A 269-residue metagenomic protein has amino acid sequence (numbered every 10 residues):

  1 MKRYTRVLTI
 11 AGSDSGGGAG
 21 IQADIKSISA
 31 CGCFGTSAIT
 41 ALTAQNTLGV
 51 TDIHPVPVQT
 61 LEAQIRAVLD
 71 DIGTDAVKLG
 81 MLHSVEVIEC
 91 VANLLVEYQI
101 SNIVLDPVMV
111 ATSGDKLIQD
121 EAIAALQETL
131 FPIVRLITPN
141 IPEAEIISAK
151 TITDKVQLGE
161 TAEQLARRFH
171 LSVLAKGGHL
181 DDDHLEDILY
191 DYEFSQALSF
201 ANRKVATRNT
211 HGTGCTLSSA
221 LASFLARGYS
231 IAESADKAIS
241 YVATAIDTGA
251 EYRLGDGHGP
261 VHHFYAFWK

Functional and structural regions predicted by a protein language model:
M1-R3, T9, G20, D183-F200: Acidic-glycine-rich active-site phosphate/pyrophosphate-binding loop
K2-T9, S29-T112, K116, F264-F267: Conserved N-terminal subdomain of the carbohydrate kinase-like
Y4, P55, E233-K269: Charged C-terminal helix
I10-G16, A197-H211: Short pre-catalytic strand/loop immediately N-terminal to key active-site residues, enriched for Gly-Thr
G17-C33: N-terminal basic/disordered segments at the start of proteins
C31-T36, Q196-A197, F224-A238: Phosphate-handling active-site elements
D120-A197: Conserved phosphate/ATP/ADP-binding segment of small-molecule kinases
E145-I146, T207-I231: Short, small-residue alpha-helix embedded
